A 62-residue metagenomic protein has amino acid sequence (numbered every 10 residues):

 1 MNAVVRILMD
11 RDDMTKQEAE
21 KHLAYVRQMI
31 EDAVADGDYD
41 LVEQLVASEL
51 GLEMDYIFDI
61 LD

Functional and structural regions predicted by a protein language model:
M1-Y25: N-terminal acidic leader/helix
N2, I7, I30, D38-D40: Short, flexible coil/linker segments at or flanking structured domains
H22-A35: Amphipathic alpha-helical segments that form the core helices of the histone-fold
A33-D62: Long, compositionally biased
